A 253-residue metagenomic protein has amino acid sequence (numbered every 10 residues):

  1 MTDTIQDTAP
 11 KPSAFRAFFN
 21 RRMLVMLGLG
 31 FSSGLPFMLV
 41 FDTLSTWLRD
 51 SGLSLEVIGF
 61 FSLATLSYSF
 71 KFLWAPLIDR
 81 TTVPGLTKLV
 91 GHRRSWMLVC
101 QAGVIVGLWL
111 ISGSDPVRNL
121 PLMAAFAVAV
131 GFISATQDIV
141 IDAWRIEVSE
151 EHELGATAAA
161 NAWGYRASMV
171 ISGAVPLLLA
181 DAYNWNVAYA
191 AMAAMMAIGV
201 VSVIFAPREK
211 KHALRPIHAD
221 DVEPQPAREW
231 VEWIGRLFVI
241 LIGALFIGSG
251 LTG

Functional and structural regions predicted by a protein language model:
M1-N20, S112-A124, T136, E150-G253: Intracellular loop-helix junctions on the cytosolic face of multi-pass helical membrane proteins
T8-Y68, I247-G253: Helix-loop boundary and gating motifs at the non-cytosolic
S33, Y68, V130, N161-M169: Structural signature of transmembrane alpha-helices in multi-pass secondary transporters
F37, S69, A129-I141: Core transmembrane helices of Major Facilitator Superfamily
L44, A135-S149: Intracellular juxtamembrane helix-capping segments at the cytosolic ends of symmetry-related transmembrane helices
L48-R49, I78, T82, L178-Y183: Interfacial helix-cap and linker-helix signal at transmembrane-aqueous boundaries of multi-pass secondary transporters
V83-P84, S95-R118: C-terminal ends and interior cores of transmembrane alpha-helices in multi-pass membrane transporters/permeases
